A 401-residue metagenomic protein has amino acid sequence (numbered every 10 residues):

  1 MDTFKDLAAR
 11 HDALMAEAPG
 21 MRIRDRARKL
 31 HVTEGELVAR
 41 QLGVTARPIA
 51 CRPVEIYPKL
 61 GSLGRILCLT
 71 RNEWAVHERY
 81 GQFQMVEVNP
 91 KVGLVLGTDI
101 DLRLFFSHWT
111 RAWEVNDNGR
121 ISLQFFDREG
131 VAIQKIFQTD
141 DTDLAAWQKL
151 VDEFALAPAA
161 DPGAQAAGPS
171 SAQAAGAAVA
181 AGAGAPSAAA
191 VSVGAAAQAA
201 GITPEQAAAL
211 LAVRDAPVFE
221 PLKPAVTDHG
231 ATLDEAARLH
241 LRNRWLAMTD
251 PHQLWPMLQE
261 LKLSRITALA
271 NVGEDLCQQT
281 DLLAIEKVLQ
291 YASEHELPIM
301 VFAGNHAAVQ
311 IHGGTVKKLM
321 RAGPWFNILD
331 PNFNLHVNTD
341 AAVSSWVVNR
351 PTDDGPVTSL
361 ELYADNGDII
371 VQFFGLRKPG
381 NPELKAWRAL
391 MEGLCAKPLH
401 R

Functional and structural regions predicted by a protein language model:
M1, M15, L94, D101-V179 (+2 more regions): Hydrophobic, ordered structural segments
M1-G119, L399: An N-terminus-focused feature that recognizes amino-terminal "leader" regions
M1-T33, E296-Q310, G314-V316, M320-R401: C-terminal functional regions that serve as terminal interaction/effector modules
A16-Q41, A231-T280: N-terminal, charged amphipathic alpha-helical interaction modules
G43-W74, G119-I121, L276-V309, P351-P356: DNA polymerase processivity clamps
K59-G61, I100-F105, R111-I121, S293-E294 (+3 more regions): Short, low-complexity cationic-aromatic patches
V76, G130-K135, V309, G367-V371: Short loop/beta submotifs within extracellular cysteine-rich repeat domains
Q253-P324, I328-L329: Long, positively charged binding patches that form subdomain-scale interaction surfaces for polyanionic ligands
